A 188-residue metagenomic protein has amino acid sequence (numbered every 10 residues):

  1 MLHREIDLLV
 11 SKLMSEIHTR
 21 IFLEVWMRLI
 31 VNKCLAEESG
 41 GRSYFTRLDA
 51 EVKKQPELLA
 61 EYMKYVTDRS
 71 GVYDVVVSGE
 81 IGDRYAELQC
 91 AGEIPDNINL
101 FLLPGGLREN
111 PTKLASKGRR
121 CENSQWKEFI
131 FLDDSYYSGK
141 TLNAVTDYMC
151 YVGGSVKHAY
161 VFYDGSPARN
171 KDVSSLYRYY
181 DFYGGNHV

Functional and structural regions predicted by a protein language model:
M1-R69: Active-site-facing substrate-recognition patch
R4-L13, H18, N32-C34, R69-V72 (+2 more regions): PRPP-dependent phosphoribosyltransferase catalytic core
T67-D68, C121-S124, Y151: Structural motif
G71-I81: Short glycine-rich phosphate-binding loop at a beta-alpha junction
V77-S78, D133-Y136, Y160-D164: Short beta-strand/turn micro-motifs composed of small residues that flank or help shape donor/cofactor-binding pockets
G79-I81, L103-G105, R178-D181: Short loop/turn segments at strand-loop or loop-helix junctions that form parts of catalytic or ligand-binding pockets
R84-E87, P167-R169: Short catalytic/ligand-binding loop motif for oxyanion handling, primarily in non-cytosolic enzymes, centered on
A86-I130, Y137-T146: Short, glycine/charge-rich flexible loops or terminal/linker lids adjacent to PRPP-binding catalytic cores
